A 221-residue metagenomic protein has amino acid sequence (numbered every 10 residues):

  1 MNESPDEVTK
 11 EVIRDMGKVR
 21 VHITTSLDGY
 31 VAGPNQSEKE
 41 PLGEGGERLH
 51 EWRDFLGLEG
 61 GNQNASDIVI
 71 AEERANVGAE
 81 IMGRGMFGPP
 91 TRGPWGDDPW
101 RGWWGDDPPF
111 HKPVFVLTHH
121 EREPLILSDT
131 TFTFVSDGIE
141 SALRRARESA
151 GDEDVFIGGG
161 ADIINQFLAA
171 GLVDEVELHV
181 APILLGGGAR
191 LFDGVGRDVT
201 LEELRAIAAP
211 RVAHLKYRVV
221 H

Functional and structural regions predicted by a protein language model:
N2-H221: Enzymes that bind and transform nitrogen-containing heteroaromatic metabolites
